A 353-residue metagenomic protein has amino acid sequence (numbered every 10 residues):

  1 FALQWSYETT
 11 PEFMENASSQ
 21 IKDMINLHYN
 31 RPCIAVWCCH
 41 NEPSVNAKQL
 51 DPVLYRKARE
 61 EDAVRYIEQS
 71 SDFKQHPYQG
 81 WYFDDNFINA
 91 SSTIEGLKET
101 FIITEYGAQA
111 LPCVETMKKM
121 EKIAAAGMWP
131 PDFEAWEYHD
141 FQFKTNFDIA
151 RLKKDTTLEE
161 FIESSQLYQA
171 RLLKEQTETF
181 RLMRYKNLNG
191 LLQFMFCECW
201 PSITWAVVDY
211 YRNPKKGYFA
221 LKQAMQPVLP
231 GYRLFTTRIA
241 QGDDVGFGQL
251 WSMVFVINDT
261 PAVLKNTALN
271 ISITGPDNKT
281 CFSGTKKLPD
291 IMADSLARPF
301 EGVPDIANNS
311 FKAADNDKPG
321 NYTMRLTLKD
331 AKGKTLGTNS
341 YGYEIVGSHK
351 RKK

Functional and structural regions predicted by a protein language model:
F1-P77, L191: Active-site mouth of glycoside hydrolases
D23-L27, K57, E175-M183, K312: A generic secondary-structure signal
W37, S91-N270, T274-P276, C281-S283: Substrate-binding clefts and catalytic carboxylate motifs of secreted carbohydrate-active enzymes
D84-F87: Aromatic-residue-lined binding/catalytic grooves and analogous aromatic/hydrophobic interfacial grooves in multimeric
S252, T267-L269, G284, G302 (+2 more regions): Hydrophobic residues positioned within well-ordered beta-strands of beta-sheet architectures
P276-D317: Intrinsically disordered, low-complexity Pro/Gly/Ser/Thr-rich segments with frequent PxxP/GP/PP motifs and embedded
P304-K353: Terminal connector regions
